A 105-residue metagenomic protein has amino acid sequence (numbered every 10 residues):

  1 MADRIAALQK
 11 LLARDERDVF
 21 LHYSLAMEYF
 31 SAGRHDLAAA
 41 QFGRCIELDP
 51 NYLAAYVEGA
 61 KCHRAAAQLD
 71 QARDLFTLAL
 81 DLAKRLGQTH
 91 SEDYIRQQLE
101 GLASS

Functional and structural regions predicted by a protein language model:
K10-L11, R44-C45, A79: Canonical positions in the second alpha-helix
